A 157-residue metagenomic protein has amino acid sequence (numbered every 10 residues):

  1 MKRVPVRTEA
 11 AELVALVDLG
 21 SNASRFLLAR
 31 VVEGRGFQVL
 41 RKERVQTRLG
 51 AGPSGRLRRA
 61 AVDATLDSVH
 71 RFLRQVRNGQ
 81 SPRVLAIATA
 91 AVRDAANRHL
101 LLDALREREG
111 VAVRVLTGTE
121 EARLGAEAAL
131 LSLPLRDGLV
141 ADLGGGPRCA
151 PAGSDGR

Functional and structural regions predicted by a protein language model:
M1-A11, L116-A141: Conserved phosphate-binding catalytic cores of ATP/NTP-utilizing and phosphoryl-transfer enzymes
K2-R106, A112: Conserved phosphate-binding loops in N-terminal lobes of ATP-dependent enzymes of the actin/Hsp70/sugar-kinase
D18-A23, A141-P147, G153-D155: A short acidic Gly-Thr/Ser loop motif
R48-L57, L130-G138, D155-G156: Generic structural signal for short, solvent-exposed loop/turn connectors between secondary structure elements
V92-L102, R106-V111, G118-E120, G125-L131 (+1 more regions): Short histidine
